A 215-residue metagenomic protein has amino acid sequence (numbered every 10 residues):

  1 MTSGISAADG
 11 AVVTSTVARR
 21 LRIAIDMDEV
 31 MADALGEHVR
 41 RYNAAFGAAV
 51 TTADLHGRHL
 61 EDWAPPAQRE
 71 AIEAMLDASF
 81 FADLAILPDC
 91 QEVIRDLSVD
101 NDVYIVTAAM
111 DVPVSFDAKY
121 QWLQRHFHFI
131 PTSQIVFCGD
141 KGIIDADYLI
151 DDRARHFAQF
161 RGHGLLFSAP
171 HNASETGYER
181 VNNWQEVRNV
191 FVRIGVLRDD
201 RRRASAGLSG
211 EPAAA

Functional and structural regions predicted by a protein language model:
S3-E70: Active-site neighborhood of HAD-like aspartate-dependent phosphohydrolases
A18-R20, D100, T132, A146 (+1 more regions): A general structural motif
L76-I105, V112-D117: Short, acidic loop-to-helix structural element flanking the phosphoryl-transfer center in phosphate-processing enzymes
V106-Q159: Substrate-recognition "cap/lid" segment bordering the active-site pocket of phosphatases
I150-Q185: Acidic, Mg2+-coordinating phosphoryl-transfer loop and its flanking beta/alpha structural elements, shared across
A173-A215: Ligand-binding grooves and catalytic loops that recognize ribose/phosphate and carbohydrate rings, and esterified lipid
